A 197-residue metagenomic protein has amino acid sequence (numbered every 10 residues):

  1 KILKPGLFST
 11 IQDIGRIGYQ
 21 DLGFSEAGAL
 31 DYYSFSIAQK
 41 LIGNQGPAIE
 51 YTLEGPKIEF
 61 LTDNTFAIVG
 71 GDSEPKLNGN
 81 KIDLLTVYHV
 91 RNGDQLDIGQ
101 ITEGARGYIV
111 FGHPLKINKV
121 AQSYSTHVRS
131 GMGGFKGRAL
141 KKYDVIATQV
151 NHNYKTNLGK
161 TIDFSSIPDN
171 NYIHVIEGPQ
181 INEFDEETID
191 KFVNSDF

Functional and structural regions predicted by a protein language model:
K1-F197: Conserved "landmark" site that anchors the functional core of diverse proteins
